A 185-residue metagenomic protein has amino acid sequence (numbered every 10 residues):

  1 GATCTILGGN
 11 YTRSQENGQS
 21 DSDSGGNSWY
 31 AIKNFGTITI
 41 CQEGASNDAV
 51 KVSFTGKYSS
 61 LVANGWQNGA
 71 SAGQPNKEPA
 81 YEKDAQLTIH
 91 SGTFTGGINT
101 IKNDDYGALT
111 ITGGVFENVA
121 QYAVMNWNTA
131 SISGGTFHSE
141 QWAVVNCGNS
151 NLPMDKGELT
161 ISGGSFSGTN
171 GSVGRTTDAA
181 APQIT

Functional and structural regions predicted by a protein language model:
G1-I98, K102-Q121, M125-Q141, N146-N170 (+1 more regions): Surface-exposed loop/turn motifs in large extracellular/passenger domains
